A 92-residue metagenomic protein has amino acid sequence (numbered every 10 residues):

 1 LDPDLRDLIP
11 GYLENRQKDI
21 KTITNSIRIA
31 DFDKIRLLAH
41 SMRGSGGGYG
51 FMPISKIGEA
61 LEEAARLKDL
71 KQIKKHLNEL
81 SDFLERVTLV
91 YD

Functional and structural regions predicted by a protein language model:
L1-S41, S45-G48, L67, K71-D92: Long, amphipathic alpha-helical coiled-coil segments characteristic of histidine-phosphotransfer scaffolds
I57-R66: Hydrophobic, amphipathic alpha-helical faces that serve as interaction scaffolds
